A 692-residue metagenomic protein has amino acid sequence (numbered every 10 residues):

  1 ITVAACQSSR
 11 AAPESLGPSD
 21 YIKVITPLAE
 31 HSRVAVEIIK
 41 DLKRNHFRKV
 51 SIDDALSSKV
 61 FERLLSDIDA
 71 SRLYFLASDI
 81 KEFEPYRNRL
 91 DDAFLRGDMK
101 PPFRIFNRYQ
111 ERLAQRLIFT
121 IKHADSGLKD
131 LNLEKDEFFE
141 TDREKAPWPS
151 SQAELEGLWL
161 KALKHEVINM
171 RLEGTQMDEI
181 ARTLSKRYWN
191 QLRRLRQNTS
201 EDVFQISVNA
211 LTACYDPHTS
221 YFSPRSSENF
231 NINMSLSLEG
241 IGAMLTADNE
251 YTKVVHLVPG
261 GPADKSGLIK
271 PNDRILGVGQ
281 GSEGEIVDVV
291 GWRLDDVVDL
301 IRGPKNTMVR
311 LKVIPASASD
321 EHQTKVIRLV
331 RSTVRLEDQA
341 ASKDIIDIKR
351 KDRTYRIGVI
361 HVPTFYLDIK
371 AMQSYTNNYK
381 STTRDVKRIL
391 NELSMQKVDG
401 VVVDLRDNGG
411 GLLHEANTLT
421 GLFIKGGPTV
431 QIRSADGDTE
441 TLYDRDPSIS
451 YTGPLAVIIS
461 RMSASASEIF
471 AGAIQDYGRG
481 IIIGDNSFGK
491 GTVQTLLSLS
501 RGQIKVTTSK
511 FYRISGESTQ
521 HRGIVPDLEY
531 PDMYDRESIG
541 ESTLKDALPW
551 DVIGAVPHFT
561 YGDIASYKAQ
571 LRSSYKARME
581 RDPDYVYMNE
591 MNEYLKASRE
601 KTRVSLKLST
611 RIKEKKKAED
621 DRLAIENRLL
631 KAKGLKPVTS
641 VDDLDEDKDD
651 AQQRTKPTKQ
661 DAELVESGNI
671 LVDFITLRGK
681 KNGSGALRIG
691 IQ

Functional and structural regions predicted by a protein language model:
A4-A5: C-terminal motif of bacterial Sec signal peptides marking the signal peptidase cleavage site
A12, D20, T26-P27, K43-D53 (+10 more regions): Cleft-lining beta-strand/loop regions that shape enzyme active-site pockets
E14-K23, A35-F47, P85-R89, K186-N190 (+2 more regions): Acidic/histidine-rich, surface-exposed loop or edge segments in extracytoplasmic proteins
H31-I39, D53-L65, R72, I80 (+24 more regions): Extracytoplasmic/secreted envelope proteins and their assembly/folding machinery, especially bacterial periplasmic
I52-S58, L64-F138, L192-A247, M308-R310 (+3 more regions): Extended, small/polar residue-biased N-terminal targeting/export presequences and adjacent propeptide/linker tracts
S66-D67, N88, P102, N107-I118 (+4 more regions): PDZ/PDZ-like domain segments forming the peptide/carboxylate-binding groove, activating on the N-terminal beta-strands
T175-K186, T519-G685, I691-Q692: Conserved functional hotspot residues or short segments at active or partner-binding sites across diverse domains
R461-A464, G472, R479-I482, N486-W550 (+1 more regions): Acidic, polar loop-rich interaction surfaces within structured domains
